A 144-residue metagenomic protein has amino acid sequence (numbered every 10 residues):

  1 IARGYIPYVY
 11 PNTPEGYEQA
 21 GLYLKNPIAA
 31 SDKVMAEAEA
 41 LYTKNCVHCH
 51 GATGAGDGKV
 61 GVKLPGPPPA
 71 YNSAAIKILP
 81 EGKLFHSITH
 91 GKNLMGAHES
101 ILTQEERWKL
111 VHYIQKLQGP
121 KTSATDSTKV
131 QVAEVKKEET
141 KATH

Functional and structural regions predicted by a protein language model:
I1-A30, L102-V111: Periplasmic c-type cytochrome electron-transfer domains
I1-P7, P67-G82, A97-R107, P120: Electron-transfer interface patches adjacent to heme c in soluble/periplasmic c-type cytochromes and di-/multiheme
G21, P68, K92-M95: Residue-level signal for cytosolic alpha-helical hairpin/rod architecture
K33-A55, P68, T89, L110: Sequence/structural segment immediately N-terminal to covalent heme-attachment motifs in c-type and related
T43-G66, L94, K116-A124: Periplasmic/extracellular electron-transfer cofactor-ligation site, primarily the c-type cytochrome heme-c attachment
E81, G96-E99, T103-H144: Flexible coil segments in periplasmic/lumen-exposed cytochrome c-class electron-transfer proteins
L84-S87: Long, soluble amphipathic alpha-helical coiled-coil "stalk/rod" segments that act as peripheral stators, tethers
